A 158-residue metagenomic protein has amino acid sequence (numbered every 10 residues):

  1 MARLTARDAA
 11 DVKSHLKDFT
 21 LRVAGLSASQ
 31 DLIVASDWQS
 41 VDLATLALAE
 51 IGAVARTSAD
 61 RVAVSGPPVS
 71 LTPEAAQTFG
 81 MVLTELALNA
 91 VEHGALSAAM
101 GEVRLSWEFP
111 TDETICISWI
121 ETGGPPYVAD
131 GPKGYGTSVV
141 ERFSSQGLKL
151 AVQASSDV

Functional and structural regions predicted by a protein language model:
A2-L16, D37: Short acidic helix/loop segment immediately C-terminal to the autophosphorylated histidine in two-component histidine
L16-L32, S36-R56, E108: Short beta-to-alpha transition helix within the HATPase_c
R56-E102, G131: Conserved short strand/loop->alpha-helix "switch" segment adjacent to the catalytic nucleotide/phosphoryl-transfer site
V62-P68, F109, E121-G123, S156: Heptad-repeat coiled-coil segments of the DHp/HisKA dimerization-phosphoacceptor module
G101, D157-V158: Glycine-rich GHKL/ HATPase_c ATP-binding element in histidine kinases
E108-R142: Glycine-rich/acidic phosphate-handling loop/turn and adjacent ATP-lid/helix of nucleotide-binding kinase/ATPase domains
G147-S156: Glycine-rich ATP-binding loops of the HATPase_c
